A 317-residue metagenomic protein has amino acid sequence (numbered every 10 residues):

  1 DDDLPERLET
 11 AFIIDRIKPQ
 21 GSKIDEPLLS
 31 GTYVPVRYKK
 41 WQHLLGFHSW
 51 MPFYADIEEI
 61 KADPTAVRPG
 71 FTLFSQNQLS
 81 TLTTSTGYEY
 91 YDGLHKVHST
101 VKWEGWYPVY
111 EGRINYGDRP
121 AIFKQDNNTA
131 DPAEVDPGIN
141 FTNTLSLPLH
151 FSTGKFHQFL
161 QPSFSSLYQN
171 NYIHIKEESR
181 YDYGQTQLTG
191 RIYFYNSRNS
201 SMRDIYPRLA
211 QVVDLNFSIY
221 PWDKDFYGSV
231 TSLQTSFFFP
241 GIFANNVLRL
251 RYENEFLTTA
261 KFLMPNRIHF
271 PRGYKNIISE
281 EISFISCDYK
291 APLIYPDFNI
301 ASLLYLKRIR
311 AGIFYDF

Functional and structural regions predicted by a protein language model:
D2-G112, E177, D182-R208, D297: Outer-membrane beta-barrel initiation region
E59-K61, N77, Y88-D92, G105-Y107 (+9 more regions): Transmembrane beta-strands of outer-membrane beta-barrel pores
A62-D63, E89-H95, K102, A130-I139 (+3 more regions): Replace "Gram-negative outer membrane beta-barrel proteins" with "bacterial and organellar outer membrane beta-barrel
D63, S75-Q76, V101-W103, A133-D136 (+4 more regions): A general structural signal for short secondary-structure junctions and capping/turn motifs
G70-N77, H95-N115, E134-L149, T186-N196 (+2 more regions): Feature captures outer-membrane beta-barrel proteins of Gram-negative bacteria and organelles
T81-T83, H157-F159, N245-V247: Short secondary-structure junction motifs
E111-R180, L250-I282: Outer-membrane beta-barrel translocator/channel fold
I114-G117, Y183-I313: C-terminal outer-membrane beta-barrel translocator/porin domains of Gram-negative envelope proteins and their
